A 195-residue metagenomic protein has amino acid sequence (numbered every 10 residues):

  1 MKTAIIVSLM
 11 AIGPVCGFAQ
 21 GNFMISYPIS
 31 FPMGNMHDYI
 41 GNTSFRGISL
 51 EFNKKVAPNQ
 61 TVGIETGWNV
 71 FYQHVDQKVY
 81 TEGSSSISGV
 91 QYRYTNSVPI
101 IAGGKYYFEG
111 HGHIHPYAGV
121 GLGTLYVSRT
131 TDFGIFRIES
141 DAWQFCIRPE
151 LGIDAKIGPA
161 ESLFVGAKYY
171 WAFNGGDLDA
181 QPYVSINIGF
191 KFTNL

Functional and structural regions predicted by a protein language model:
M1-N22, L195: Cleavable N-terminal export/targeting peptides
F18-V56, Q60-V62, Q181-N187, K191-L195: Short glycine/proline- and aromatic-enriched beta-strand/turn motifs that initiate or cap beta-hairpins
G21, N42-R46, Y94-I100, I114 (+2 more regions): Residues that define the transmembrane beta-barrel architecture of outer-membrane proteins
Y27-F31, E51-F133, I157-P159, F192-L195: Gram-negative (and chloroplast) outer-membrane scaffold detector with strong preference for beta-barrel transmembrane
M36-I40, F52, S88-Y92, F108 (+3 more regions): Outer-membrane beta-barrel proteins
M36-T43, H74-T81, S128-R137, G175-P182: Outer-membrane beta-barrel translocator domains and adjoining extracellular loop/strand segments of Gram-negative
F71-Q77, S88, I147-L195: Predominantly the C-terminal beta-signal and adjacent terminal strand-loop region of outer-membrane beta-barrel
A102, V120-T124, W143-I153, Y169: Hydrophobic alpha-helical segments of small multi-pass membrane proteins
